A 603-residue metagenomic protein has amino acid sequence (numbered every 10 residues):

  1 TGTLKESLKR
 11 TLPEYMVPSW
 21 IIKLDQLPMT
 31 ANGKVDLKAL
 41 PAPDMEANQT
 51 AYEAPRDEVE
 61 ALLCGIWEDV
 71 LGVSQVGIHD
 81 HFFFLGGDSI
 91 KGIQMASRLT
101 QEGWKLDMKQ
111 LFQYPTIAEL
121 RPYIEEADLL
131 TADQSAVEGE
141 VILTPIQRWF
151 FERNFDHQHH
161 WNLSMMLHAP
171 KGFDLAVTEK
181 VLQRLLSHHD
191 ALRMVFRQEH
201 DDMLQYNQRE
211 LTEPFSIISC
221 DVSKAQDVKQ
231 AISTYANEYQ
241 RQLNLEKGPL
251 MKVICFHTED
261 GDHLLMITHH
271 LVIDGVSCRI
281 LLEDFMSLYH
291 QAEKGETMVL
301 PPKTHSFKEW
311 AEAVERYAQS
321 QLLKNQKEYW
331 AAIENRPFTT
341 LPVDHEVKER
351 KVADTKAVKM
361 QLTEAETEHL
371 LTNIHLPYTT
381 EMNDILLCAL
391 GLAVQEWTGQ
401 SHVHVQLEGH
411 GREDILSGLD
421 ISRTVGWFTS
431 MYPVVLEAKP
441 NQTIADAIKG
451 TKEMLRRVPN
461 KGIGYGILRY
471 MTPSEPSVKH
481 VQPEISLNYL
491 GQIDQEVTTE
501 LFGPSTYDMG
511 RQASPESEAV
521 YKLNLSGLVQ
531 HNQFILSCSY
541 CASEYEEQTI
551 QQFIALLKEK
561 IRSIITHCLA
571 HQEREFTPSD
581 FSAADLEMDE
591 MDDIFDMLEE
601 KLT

Functional and structural regions predicted by a protein language model:
T1-R56, E60, C64, F83 (+2 more regions): AMP-dependent adenylate-forming
G2, L12-V35, Q75, K91-Q94 (+2 more regions): AMP-binding/adenylate-forming catalytic domain of the ANL superfamily
G2-E6, R10, A51-V76, I90-S97 (+3 more regions): Thiotemplate assembly-line natural product biosynthesis machinery
K5-K9, M16-W20, R98-T100, S135-E210 (+5 more regions): Acyl-group handoff/entry surfaces in thioester-processing enzymes
E14-V17, A136-V137, F155-N162, D190-A191 (+8 more regions): His-Asp-centered acyl/peptidyl-transfer active-site segments
P41-D44, E68, G72, Q147 (+4 more regions): Flexible, P/S/T/G-rich "lid" or insertion loops adjacent to the active sites of thioester-utilizing
A61-E68, D80-E102, P115, E119 (+2 more regions): Phosphopantetheine-attachment site and its flanking helix in carrier
K105-K109, H189, R193, L282-F285 (+4 more regions): Extended, hydrophobic beta-loop-alpha segments that form or line the acyl/peptidyl-thioester binding and transfer paths
